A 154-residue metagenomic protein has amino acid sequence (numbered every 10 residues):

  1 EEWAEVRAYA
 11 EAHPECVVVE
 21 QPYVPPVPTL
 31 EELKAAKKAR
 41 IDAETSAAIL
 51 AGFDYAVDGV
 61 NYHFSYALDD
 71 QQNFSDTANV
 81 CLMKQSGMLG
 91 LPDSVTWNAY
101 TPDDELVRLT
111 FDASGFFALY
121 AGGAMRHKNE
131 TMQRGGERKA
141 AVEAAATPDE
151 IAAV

Functional and structural regions predicted by a protein language model:
E1-V154: A preference for well-ordered globular domain cores that mediate specific macromolecular interactions or catalysis
